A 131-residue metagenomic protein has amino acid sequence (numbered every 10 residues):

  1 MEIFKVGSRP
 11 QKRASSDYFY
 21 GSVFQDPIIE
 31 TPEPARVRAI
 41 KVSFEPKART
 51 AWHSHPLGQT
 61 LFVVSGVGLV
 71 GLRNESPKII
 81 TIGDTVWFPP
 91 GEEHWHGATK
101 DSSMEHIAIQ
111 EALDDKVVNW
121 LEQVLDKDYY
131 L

Functional and structural regions predicted by a protein language model:
M1-R36, N119-L131: A short, N-terminal "cap"/entry segment at the start of jelly-roll beta-barrel domains of the cupin/DSBH fold
R38-H55: Conserved short histidine dyad/triad with adjacent acidic residue
T50-W52, V70-G71, F88, E93-K100: Short beta-strand His + acidic residue motifs that chelate non-heme Fe in jelly-roll/DSBH and cupin folds
H55-L69, R73-N74: Glycine- and acidic-residue-biased ligand/ion/polar-headgroup-sensing regions
T60, W87, D101-W120: A short hydrophobic beta-strand segment most commonly corresponding to one strand of the jelly-roll/cupin
N74-P90: Short acidic-glycine-tyrosine-enriched beta hairpin
